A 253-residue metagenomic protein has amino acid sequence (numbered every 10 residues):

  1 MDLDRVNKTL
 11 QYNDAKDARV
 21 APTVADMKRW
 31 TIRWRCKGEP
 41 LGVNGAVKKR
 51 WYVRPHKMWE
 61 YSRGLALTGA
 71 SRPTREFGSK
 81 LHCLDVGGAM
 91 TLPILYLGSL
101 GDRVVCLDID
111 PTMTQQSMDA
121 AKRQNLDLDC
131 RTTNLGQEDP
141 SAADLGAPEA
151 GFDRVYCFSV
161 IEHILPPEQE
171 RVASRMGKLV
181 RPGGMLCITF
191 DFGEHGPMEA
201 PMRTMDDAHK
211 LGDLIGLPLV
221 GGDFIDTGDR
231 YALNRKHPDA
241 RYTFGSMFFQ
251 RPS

Functional and structural regions predicted by a protein language model:
M1-G146, R171, M185-S253: Class I (Rossmann-like) S-adenosyl-L-methionine-dependent methyltransferase catalytic domain, capturing the SAM-binding
K80, G151-D153: Local beta-strand N-terminus motif with an aromatic residue
G146-A147, K178: Short, conserved, surface-exposed binding loops centered on an aromatic residue
Y156: A conserved beta-strand element that flanks and buttresses the S-adenosyl-L-methionine
S159-H163: Short catalytic micro-motifs in class I SAM-dependent methyltransferases
L165-P167: Short N-terminal helix/helix-N-cap motif within the alpha/beta-hydrolase-1
E170-P182: A short glycine-rich, Lys/Arg-flanked "PGG" loop and its adjoining helix->strand segment in the class I
